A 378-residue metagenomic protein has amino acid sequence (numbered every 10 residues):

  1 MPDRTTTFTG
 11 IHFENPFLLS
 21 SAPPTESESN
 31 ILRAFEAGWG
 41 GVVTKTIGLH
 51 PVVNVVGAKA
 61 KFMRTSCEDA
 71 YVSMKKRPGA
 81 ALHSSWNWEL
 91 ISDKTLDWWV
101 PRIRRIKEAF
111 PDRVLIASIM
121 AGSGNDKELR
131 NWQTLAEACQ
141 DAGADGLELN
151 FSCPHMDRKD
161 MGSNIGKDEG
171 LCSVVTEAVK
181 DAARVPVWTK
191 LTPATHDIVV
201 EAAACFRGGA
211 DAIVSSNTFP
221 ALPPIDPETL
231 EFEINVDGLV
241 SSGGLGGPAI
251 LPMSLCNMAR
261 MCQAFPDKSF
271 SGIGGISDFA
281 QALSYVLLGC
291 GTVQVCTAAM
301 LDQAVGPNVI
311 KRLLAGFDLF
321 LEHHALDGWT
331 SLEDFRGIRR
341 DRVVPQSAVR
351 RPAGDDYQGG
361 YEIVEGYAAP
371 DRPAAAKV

Functional and structural regions predicted by a protein language model:
M1-L18, V100-E108: N-terminal amphipathic alpha-helix/helix-capping segment at the start of soluble metabolic enzymes
D3-R4, P24-L32, W99-R102, R130-T134: Short alpha-helical segments and helix-capping/turn motifs at coil-helix boundaries
H12-T44, G48-V56, A60-Y71, P78-A81 (+3 more regions): Conserved N-terminal beta1-alpha1 strand-loop-helix module at the mouth
F13-S27, N87-S92, I116-W132, W188-H196 (+1 more regions): Active-site mouth loops of central-metabolism enzymes
L32-A37, G41, G124-S271, A280-V295 (+3 more regions): Alpha/beta enzyme core
P51-Y71, P223-G243, V286, A298-G328 (+1 more regions): C-terminal helical cap(s) of enzyme catalytic domains, especially alpha/beta-barrels
R64, E68-E169: Active-site beta->alpha loop and helix N-cap motifs at the rims of alpha/beta catalytic domains
V286-L287, V293-V378: C-terminal extensions of enzymes
